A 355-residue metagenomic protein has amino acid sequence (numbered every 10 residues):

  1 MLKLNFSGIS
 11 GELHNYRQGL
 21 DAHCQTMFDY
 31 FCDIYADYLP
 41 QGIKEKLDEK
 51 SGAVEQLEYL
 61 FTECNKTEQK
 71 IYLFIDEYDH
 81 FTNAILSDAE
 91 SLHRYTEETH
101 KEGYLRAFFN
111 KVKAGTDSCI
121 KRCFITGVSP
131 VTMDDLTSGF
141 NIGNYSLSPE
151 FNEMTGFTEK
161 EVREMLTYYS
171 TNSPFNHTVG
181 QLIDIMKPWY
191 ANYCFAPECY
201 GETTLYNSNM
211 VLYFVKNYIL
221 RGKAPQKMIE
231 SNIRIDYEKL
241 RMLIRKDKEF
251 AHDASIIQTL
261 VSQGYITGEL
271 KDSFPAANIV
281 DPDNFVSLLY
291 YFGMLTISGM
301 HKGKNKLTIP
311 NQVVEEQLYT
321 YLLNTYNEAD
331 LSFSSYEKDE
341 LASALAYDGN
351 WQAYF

Functional and structural regions predicted by a protein language model:
M1-D33: P-loop NTPase motor core
S7, D76-E77, A107-F108, G115-T116 (+2 more regions): A short beta-strand-to-loop transition that corresponds to the Sensor-1 phosphate-sensing loop of AAA+ P-loop ATPases
N15, P40-T62: Short glycine-rich substrate-engagement loop in P-loop NTPases that contacts/grips substrate
G19-D21, S87-T96, L136-P149, L212-I229 (+2 more regions): Short secondary-structure boundary/capping segments
Y59-K66, R94-K121: Substrate-engagement module of ASCE P-loop NTPases
T67-E98: Conserved P-loop NTPase "ATPase switch" module shared by AAA+ and STAND
T132-S138, S146-K216, L260: Amphipathic alpha-helical segments of the small helical/lid subdomains adjacent to P-loop NTPase cores
G201-F355: Extended alpha-helical interface modules used as scaffolds for assembling large macromolecular complexes
